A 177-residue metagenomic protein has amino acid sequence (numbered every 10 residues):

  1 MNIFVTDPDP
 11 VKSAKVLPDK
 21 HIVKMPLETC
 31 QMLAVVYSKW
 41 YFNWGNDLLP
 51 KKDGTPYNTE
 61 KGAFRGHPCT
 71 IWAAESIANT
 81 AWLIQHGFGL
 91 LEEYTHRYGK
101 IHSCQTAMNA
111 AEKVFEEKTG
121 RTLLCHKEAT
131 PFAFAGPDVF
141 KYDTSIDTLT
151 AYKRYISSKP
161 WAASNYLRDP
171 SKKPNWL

Functional and structural regions predicted by a protein language model:
M1-G66, T70-L177: Sequence termini and other peripheral, non-core segments
